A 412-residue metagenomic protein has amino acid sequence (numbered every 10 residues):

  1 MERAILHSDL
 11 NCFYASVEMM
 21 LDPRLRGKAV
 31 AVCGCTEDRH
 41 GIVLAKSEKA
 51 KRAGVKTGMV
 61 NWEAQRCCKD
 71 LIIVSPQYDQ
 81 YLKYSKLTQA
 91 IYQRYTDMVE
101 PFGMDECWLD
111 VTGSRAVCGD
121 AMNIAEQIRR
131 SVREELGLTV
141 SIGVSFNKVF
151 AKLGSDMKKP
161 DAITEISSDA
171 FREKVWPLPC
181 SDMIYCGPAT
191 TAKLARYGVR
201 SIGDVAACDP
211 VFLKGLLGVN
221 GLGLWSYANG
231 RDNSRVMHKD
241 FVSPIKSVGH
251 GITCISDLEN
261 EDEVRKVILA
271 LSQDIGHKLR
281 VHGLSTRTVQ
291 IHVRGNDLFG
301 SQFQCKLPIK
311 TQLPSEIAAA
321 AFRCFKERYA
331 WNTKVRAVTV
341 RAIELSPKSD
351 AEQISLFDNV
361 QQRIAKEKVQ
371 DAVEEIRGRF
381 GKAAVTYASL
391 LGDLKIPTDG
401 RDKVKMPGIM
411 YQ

Functional and structural regions predicted by a protein language model:
M1-S226, V236-K239, H277, V360-Q412: Gly/Gly-Pro- and Ser/Thr-rich, intrinsically disordered tail segments characteristic of DNA damage-repair and tolerance
H7, D182, T190-V335: DNA-contacting surface of Y-family translesion DNA polymerases
F13, T36-R39, N296-F299, L345-K348: Short, charged/polar surface micro-motifs in flexible loops or helix N-caps
K28, V140, D161, R287-V289 (+2 more regions): Change "...and in nucleic-acid phosphodiester-cleaving endonucleases..." to "...and in nucleic-acid processing enzymes
I72-I73, F299-F303, D350-A351: Short small-residue beta-strand/loop micro-motif enriched in glycine and branched aliphatics
C107-G113, Q302-K306, E352-D358: Short, hydrophobic beta-strand segments
F146-V149, N229-G230, S285-N296, V335-S346 (+1 more regions): A glycine-rich phosphate-binding loop feature that marks nucleotide/adenosyl-phosphate handling sites
E316, F322-R379: C-terminal hydrophobic structural anchor segments that stabilize assembly/packing rather than catalytic chemistry
